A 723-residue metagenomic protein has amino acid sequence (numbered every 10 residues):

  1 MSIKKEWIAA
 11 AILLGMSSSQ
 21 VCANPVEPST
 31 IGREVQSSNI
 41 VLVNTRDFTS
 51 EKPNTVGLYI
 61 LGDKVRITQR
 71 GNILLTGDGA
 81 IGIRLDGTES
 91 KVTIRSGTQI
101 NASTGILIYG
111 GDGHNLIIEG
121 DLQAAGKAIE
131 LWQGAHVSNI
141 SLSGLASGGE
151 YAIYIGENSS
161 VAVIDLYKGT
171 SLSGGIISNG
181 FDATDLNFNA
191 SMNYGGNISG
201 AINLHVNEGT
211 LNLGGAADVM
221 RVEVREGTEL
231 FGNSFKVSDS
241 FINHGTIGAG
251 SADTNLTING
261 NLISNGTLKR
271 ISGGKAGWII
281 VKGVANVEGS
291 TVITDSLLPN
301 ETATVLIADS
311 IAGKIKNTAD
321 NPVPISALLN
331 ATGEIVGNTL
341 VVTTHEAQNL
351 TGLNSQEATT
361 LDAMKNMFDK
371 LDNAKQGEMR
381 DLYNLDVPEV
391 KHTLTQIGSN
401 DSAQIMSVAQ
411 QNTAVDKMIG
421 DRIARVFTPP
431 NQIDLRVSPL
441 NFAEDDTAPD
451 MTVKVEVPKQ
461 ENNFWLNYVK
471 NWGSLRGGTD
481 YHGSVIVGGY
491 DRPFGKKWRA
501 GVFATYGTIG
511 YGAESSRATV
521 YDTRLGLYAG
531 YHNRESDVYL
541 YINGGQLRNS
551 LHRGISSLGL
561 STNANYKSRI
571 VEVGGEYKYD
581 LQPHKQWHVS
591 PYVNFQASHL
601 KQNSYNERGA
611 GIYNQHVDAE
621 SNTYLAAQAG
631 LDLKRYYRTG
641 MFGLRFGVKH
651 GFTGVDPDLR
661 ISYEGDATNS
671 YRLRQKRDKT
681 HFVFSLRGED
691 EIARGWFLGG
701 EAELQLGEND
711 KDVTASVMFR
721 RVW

Functional and structural regions predicted by a protein language model:
M1-A23: Gram-negative bacterial Sec-dependent N-terminal signal peptides
S2, P25-Q36, I202-L204, K275 (+3 more regions): Outer-membrane translocation/initiation segment of Type V secreted surface proteins
V26-S38, V56-L61, A80-D86, T104-G111 (+9 more regions): Glycine-rich beta-solenoid repeat tracts in large extracellular/virion proteins
F48, Y383-K585, V589, K676 (+3 more regions): Outer membrane beta-barrel translocator domains of Type V secretion systems
E119, S143, G169, I177 (+13 more regions): Transmembrane beta-barrel domains of outer membrane proteins
D185-A190, G200-T304: Extracellular beta-strand/loop-rich repeat segments of large surface/secreted proteins
G510, E514-S516, R548-N565, K601-T623 (+1 more regions): Solvent-exposed, glycine/polar-rich loop segments of beta-barrel outer-membrane systems
G526, V617-W723: Outer membrane beta-barrel transmembrane domains
